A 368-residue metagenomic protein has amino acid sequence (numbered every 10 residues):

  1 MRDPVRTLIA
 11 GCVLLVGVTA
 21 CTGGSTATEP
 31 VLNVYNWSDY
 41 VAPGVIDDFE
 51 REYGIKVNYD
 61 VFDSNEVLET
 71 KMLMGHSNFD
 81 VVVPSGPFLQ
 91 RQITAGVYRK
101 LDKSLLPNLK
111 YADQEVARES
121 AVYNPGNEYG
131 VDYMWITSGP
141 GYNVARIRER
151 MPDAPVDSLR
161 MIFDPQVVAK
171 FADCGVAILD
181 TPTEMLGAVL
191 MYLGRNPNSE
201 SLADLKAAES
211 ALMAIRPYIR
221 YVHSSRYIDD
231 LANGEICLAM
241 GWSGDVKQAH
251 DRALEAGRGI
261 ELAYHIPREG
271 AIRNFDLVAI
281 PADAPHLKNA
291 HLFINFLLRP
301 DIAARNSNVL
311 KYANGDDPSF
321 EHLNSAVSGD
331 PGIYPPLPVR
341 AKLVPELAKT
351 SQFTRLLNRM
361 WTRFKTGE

Functional and structural regions predicted by a protein language model:
M1-V31: Short, low-complexity disordered leader/linker segments with a strong preference for bacterial N-terminal type II
G24-A95: Early extracytoplasmic/lumenal segment of secretory-pathway proteins
V83-Y218, S225-A232: Extracytoplasmic ligand-binding site segments that recognize negatively charged/polar headgroups
F88-R91, L238-G259: A ligand-binding cleft/hinge motif common to bilobed small-molecule-binding domains
G141-R146, M191-G194, N274-H286, R305: A bilobed periplasmic-binding-protein/Venus flytrap-type ligand-binding module shared by bacterial periplasmic
L205-A214, R220, R258-A282: Periplasmic-binding protein-like
D229, L337-E368: Conserved C-terminal helix/tail region of periplasmic/extracytoplasmic solute-binding proteins
P281-K342: Mature extracytoplasmic/periplasmic domains
